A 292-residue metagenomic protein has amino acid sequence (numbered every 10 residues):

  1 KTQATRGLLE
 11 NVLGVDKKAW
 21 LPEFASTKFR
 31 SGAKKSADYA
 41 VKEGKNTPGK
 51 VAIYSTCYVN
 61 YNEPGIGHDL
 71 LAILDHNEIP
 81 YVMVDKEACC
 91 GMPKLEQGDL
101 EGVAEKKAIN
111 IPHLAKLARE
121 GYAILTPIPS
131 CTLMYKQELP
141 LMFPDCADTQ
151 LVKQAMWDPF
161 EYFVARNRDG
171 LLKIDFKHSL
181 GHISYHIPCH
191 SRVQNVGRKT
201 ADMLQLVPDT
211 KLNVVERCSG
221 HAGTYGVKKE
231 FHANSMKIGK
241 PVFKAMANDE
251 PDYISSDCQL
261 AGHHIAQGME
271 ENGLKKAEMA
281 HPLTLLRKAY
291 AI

Functional and structural regions predicted by a protein language model:
K1-I292: Iron-sulfur cluster-binding electron-transfer modules in prokaryotic oxidoreductases
